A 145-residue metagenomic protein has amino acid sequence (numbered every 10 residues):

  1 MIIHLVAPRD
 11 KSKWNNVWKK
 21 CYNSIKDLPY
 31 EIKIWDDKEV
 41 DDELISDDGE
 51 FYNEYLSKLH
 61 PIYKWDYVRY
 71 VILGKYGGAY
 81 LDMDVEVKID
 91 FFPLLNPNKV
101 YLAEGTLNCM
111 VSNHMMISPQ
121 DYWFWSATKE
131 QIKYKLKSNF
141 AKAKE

Functional and structural regions predicted by a protein language model:
M1-E50: N-terminal anchoring/stem segment of glycosyltransferases
H4, I34, Y101-A103, I117: Structural recognition of the beta-strand scaffold that forms the well-ordered cores of secreted hydrolase catalytic
P8-K11, K38-D41, V85-K88, L107-N108 (+1 more regions): Short, solvent-exposed loop/turn segments at secondary-structure junctions
K11-W18, K58-D66, A141-E145: Aromatic-acidic/polar surface patches that form glycan- and anion
E43-Y63: ATP-dependent phospho-/nucleotidyl transfer catalytic cores
P61-M110: GT-A fold catalytic core of metal-dependent nucleotide-sugar glycosyltransferases, centered on the diacidic
M110-K129: Substrate-binding rim/cap in mid-to-C-terminal beta-strand-loop elements of soluble/periplasmic
F124, T128-E145: Catalytic core and acceptor-binding pocket of nucleotide-sugar-dependent glycosyltransferases
